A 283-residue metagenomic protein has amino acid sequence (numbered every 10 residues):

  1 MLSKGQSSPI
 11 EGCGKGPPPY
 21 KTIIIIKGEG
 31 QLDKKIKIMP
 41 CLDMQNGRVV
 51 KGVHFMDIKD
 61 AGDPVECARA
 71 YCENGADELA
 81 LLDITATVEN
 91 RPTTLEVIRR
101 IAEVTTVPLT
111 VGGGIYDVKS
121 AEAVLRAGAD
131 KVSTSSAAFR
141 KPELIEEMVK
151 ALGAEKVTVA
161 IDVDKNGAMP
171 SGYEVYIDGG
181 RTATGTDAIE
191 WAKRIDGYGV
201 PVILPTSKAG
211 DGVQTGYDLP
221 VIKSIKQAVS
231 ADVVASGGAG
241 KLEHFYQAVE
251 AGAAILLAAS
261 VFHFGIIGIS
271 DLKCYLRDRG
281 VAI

Functional and structural regions predicted by a protein language model:
I38-L42, A80, L109-G113, V132-T134 (+4 more regions): Hydrophobic faces of well-ordered beta-strands that scaffold small-molecule active sites in alpha/beta enzyme cores
D43, Y71, L79, V124 (+5 more regions): Conserved, mostly hydrophobic/aromatic
M44-V65, T110-G112, M169-I189: Active-site mouth loops of central-metabolism enzymes
E78-E96, S136, P205-T215: Glycine-rich, proline-tolerant flexible connector loops at the mouths of alpha/beta enzymes
N90-T110, E147-I161, T215-A235, G240 (+1 more regions): Alpha-helix-loop-beta-strand connector modules within alpha/beta enzyme cores
L109, I115-A127, P220-I222, A228-I255: Catalytic cores of alpha/beta
A127-L144, S207-A209, G238-K241, A251-S270: Glycine-rich phosphate-binding active-site loops on the catalytic face of alpha/beta enzymes
K131-L204, A209-G210: Conserved anion-binding
